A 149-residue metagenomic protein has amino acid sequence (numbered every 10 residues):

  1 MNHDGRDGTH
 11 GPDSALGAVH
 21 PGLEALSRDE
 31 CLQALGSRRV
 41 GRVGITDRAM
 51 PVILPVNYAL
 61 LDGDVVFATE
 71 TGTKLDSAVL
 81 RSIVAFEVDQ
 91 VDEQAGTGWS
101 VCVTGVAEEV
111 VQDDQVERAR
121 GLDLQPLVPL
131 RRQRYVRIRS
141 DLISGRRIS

Functional and structural regions predicted by a protein language model:
M1-Q33: Extreme N-terminal tail/first-helix region
R38-E70: Short beta-strand segments
D47, V88-Q90, R139-L142: Short, structured patches in soluble enzyme cores that scaffold and shape functional sites
Y58, G105-A107, I138-L142: A structural signal for short, well-ordered beta-strand segments
D64-V66, R137, S144: General beta-strand recognition
T71-Q133: Short, structured beta-strand-loop surface elements
R146-I148: Short helix/loop capping segments that flank catalytic or ligand/cofactor-binding pockets
